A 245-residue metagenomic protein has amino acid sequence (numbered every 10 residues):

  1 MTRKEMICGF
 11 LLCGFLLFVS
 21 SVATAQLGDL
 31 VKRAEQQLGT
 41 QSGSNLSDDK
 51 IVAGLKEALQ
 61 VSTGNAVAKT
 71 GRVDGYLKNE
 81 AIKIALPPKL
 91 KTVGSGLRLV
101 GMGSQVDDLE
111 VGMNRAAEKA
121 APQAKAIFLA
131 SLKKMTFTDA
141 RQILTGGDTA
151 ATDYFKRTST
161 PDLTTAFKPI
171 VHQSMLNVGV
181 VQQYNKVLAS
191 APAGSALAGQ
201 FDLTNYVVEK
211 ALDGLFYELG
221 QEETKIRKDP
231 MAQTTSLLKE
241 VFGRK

Functional and structural regions predicted by a protein language model:
M1-L11: Bacterial N-terminal signal peptides that target proteins for export
F18-A25: Sec/Tat signal peptide C-region and signal peptidase I cleavage site
G28-E110: N-terminal Sec/ER secretory leader and immediately downstream segment of secreted/extracellular precursors
K32-Q37, T204, A211-K245: A cross-kingdom marker for long, charged
A53-A68, D107, P122, A126 (+6 more regions): Hydrophobic alpha-helical segments involved in membrane association or supramolecular assembly
A66, T136, P230: Residue-level signature of catalytic and energy-coupling elements of molecular machines, predominantly ATP/GTP-dependent
M102-S174: Mid-length scaffold segments of soluble, non-membrane domains
I170-K210: An amphipathic alpha-helical core segment
